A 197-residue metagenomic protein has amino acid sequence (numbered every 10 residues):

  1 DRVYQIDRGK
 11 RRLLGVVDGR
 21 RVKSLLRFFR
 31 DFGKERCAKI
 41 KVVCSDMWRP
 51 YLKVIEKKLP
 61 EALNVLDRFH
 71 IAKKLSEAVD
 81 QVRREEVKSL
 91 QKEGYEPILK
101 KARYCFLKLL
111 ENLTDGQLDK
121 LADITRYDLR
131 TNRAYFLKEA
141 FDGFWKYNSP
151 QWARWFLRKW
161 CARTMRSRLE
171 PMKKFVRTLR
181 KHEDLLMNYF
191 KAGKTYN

Functional and structural regions predicted by a protein language model:
D1-Y4: Two-metal-ion RNase H-like nuclease active-site motif
D7-R12, L26-R27, D31-L63, F69-K73 (+1 more regions): Acidic/histidine-rich catalytic cores and adjacent linkers of DNA breakage/strand-transfer/modification proteins
I71-K92: Short alpha-helix plus adjacent loop in nuclease-associated cores
